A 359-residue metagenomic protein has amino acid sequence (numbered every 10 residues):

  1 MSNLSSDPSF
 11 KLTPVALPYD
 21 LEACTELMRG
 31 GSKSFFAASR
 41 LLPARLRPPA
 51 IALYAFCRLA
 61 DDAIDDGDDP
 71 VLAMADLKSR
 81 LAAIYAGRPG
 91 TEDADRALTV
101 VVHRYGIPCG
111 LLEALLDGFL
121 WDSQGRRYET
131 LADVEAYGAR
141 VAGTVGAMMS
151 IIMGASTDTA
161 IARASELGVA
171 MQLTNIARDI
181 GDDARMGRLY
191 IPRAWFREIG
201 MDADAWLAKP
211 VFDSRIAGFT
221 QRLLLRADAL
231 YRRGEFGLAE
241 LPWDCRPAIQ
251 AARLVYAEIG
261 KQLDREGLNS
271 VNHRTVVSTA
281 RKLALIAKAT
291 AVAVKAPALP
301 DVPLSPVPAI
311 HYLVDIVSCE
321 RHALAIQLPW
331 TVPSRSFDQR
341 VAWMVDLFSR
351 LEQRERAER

Functional and structural regions predicted by a protein language model:
M1-A170, A177, D182-R359: Catalytic cores of Mg2+-dependent Asp-rich isoprenoid enzymes
